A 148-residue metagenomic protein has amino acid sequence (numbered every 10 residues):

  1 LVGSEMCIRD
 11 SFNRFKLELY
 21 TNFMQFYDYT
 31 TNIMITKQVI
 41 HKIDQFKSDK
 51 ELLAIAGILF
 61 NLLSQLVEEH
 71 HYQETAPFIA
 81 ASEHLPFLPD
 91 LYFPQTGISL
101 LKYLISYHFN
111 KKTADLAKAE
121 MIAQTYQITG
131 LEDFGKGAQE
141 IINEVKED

Functional and structural regions predicted by a protein language model:
L1-C7: Short, small-residue-biased leader/transition segments that mark boundaries at the very start of proteins
I8-F12, K47-E51, D90, Y126-D133: Structural signature of alpha-solenoid helical repeat scaffolds
K16-L91: Alpha-helical adaptor scaffolds
E18, N22, N61, Q65 (+2 more regions): "A position-specific structural signal for the A-helix of alpha-solenoid helical repeats
Y27-M34, V67-E69, K102-D115, N143-D148: Alpha-helical linker/edge segments of TPR/alpha-solenoid repeat scaffolds and analogous pre-/post-domain helices
S64-E68, A81-L88, Y103-K111, M121-I128: Short basic/hydrophobic patches in alpha-helices and adjacent helix-turn junctions that form amphipathic surface motifs
E74-A81, F93-K102, A114-A117: Short amphipathic alpha-helical segments
F109-D148: C-terminal non-catalytic interaction modules
